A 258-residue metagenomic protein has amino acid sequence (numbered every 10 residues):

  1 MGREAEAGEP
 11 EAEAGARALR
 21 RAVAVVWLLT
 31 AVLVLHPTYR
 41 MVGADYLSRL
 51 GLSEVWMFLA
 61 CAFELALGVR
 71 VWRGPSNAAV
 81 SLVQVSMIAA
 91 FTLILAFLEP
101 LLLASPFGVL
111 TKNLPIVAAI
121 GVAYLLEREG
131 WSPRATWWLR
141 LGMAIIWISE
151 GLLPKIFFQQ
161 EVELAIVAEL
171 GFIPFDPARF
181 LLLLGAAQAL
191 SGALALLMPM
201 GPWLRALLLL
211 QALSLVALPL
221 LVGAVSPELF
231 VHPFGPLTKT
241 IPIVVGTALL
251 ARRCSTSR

Functional and structural regions predicted by a protein language model:
M1-D45, G51-Q159, F175-L190, L196-R258: Extended, low-polarity transmembrane helix blocks
G43-L47, V162-G171: Cytosolic, membrane-interface loops and tails of multi-pass inner-membrane proteins
